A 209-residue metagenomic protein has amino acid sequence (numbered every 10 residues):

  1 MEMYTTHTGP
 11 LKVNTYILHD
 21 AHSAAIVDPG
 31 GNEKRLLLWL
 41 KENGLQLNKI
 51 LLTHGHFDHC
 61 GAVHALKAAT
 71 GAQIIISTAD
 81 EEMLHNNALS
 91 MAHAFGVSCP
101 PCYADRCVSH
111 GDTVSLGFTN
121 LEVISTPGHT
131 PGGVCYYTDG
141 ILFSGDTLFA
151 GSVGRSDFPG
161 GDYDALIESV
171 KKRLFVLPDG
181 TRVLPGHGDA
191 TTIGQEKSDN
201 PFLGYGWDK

Functional and structural regions predicted by a protein language model:
M1, P100-A104, D179: A short helix-to-beta-strand connector/capping loop
M1-N43, C135-G145: Conserved beta-strand hairpin/beta-sheet module of binuclear metal-dependent hydrolase folds, prominently
M3-T6, I26-P29, I50-T53, I124-S125 (+1 more regions): Short, flexible loop segments at the rims of nucleotide/cofactor-binding pockets, characterized by
Y4, L51, I75, R106-V108 (+3 more regions): Hydrophobic/aromatic beta-strand patches that form the interior of the parallel beta-sheet core in alpha/beta enzyme
T6-H7, V97, Y103-D105, S125-P127: Short Gly/Pro-enriched turn/cap motifs at secondary-structure boundaries
H22-A25, N48-K49, G71-Q73, G180-T181: Short active-site oxyanion
A24, L89-M91, T113-L116, N120-K209: Metallo-beta-lactamase
N32-S115, S198-G206: Active-site HxH/HxHxD metal-binding segment of metal-dependent hydrolases
